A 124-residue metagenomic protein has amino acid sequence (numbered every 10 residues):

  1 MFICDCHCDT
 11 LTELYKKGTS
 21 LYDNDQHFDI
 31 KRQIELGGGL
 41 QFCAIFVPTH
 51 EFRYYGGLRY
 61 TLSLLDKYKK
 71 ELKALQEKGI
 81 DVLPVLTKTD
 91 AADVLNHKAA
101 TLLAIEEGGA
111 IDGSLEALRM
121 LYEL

Functional and structural regions predicted by a protein language model:
M1-E123: N-terminal hydrophobic targeting/anchoring segments and the immediately downstream early-domain regions of hydrolases
